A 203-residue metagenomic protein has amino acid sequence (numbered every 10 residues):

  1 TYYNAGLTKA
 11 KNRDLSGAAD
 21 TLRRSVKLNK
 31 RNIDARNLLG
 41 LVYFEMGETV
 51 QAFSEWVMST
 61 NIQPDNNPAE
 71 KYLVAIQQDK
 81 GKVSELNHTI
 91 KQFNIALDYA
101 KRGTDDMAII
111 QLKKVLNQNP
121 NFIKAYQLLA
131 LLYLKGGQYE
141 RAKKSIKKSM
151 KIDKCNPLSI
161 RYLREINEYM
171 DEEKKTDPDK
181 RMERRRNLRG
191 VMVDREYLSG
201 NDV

Functional and structural regions predicted by a protein language model:
T1, Q77-K91: TPR-adjacent "capping" and linker segments in tetratricopeptide-repeat scaffold/adaptor proteins
K11, E45, D79-K82, K101 (+2 more regions): Register position in tetratricopeptide repeats
R23-K27, M58-N61, L116-N117, M150-K151: Conserved structural position within tetratricopeptide repeats
I33-D34, N67-P68, T89, I123-K124 (+1 more regions): Helix-start (N-cap) detector for alpha-helical repeat units in TPR-like alpha-solenoids, especially tetratricopeptide
